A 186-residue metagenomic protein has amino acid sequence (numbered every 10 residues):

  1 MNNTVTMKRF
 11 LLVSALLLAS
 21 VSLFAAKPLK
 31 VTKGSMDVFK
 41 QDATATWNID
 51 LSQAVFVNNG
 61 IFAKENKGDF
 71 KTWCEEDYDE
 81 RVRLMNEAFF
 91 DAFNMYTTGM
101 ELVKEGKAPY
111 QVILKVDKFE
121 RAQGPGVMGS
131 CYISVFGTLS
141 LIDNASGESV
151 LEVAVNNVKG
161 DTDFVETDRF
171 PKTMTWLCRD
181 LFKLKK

Functional and structural regions predicted by a protein language model:
M1-V31: Bacterial Sec-dependent N-terminal signal peptides
A25-E87, F182-K186: A structural "domain/chain start" motif
A26-K40, M95-T97, N144-K186: C-terminal/domain-edge helix-coil "capping" segments
K27-K30, Y96-S149, G160-D161: Surface-exposed short loop/turn segments
I49-V57, K115-R121, V155-N157: Generic short beta-strand segments
C74, Y78-V82, C131, T162 (+2 more regions): Residue-level preference for long, well-ordered alpha-helices that form the structural scaffold of enzyme catalytic
V82, N86, F90, P171-M174 (+1 more regions): Extracytoplasmic/secreted envelope proteins and their assembly/folding machinery, especially bacterial periplasmic
N86-M100: N-terminal short leaders/motifs
